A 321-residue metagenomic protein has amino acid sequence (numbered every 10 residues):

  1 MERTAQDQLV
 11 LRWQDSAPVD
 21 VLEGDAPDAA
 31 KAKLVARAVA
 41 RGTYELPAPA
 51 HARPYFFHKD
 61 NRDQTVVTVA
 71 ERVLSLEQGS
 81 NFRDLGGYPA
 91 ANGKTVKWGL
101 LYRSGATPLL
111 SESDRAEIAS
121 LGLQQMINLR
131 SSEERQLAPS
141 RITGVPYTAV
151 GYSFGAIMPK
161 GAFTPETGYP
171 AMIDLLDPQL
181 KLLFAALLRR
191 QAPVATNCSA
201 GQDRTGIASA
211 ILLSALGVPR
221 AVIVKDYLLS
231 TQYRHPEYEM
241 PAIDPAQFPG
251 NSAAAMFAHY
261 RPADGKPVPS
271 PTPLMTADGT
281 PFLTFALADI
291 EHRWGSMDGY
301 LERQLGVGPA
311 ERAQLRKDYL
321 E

Functional and structural regions predicted by a protein language model:
M1-V194, A208-E321: Cys-dependent protein tyrosine phosphatase-like superfamily
N197: Residues at the beta-strand->loop junction immediately N-terminal to the Walker
A200, R204-T205: Ser/Thr-glycine-rich phosphate-binding loops at phosphate-binding pockets of nucleotides, nucleotide cofactors
